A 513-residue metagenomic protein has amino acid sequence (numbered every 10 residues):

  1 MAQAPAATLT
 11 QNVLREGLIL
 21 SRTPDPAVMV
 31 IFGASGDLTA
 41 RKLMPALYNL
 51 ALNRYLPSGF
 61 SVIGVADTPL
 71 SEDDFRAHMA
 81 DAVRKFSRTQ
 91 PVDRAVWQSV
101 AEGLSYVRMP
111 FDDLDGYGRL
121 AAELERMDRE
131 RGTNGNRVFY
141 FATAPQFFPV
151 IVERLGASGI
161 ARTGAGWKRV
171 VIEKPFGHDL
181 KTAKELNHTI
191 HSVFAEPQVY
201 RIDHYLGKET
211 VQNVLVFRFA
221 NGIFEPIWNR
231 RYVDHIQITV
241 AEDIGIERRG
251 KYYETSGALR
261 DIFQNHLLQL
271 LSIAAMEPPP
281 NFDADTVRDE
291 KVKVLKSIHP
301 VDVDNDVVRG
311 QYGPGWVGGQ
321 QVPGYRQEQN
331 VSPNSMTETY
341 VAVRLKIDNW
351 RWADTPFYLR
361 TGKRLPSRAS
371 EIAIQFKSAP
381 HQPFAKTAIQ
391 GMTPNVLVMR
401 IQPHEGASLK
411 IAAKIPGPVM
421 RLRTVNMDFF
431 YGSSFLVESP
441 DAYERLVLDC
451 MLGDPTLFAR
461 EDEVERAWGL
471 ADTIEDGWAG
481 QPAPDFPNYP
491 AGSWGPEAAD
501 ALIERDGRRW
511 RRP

Functional and structural regions predicted by a protein language model:
M1-I172, F176-P513: Secretory/organelle targeting and membrane-embedding segments
